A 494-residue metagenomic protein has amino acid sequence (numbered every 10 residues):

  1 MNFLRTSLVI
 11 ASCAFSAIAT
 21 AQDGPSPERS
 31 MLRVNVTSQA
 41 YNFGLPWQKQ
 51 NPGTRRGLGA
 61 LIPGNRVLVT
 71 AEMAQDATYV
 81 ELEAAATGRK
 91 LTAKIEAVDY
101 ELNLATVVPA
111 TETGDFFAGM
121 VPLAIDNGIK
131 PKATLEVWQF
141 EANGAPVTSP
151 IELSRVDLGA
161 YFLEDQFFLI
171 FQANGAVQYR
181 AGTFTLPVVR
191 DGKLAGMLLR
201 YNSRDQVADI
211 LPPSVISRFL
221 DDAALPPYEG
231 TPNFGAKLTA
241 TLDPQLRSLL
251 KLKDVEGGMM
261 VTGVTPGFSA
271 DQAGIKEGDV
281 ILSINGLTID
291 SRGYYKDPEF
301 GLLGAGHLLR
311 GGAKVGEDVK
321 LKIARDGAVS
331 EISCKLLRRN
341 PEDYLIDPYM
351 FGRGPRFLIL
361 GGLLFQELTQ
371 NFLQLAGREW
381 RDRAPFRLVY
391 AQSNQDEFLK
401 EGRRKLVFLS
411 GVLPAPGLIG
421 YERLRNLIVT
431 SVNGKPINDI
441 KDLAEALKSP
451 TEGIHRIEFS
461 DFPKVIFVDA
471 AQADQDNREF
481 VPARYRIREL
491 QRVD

Functional and structural regions predicted by a protein language model:
D23, F116-I170, Y179, Y201-D209 (+2 more regions): Flexible, gly/ser-rich surface segments that form the specificity/activation loops bordering the active-site cleft
G24-S26, V34, L194-K253, Y294 (+8 more regions): C-terminal cap/linker of serine protease catalytic domains
S30-V36, N42, A110-V121, V147-Q206 (+4 more regions): Active-site region of chymotrypsin-like
Y41-T70, K90-T92, T148, T183-L186: A conserved glycine-rich beta-strand in the N-terminal activation segment of trypsin-fold
F43-Q50, V98-L102, V156-F171, P226-E229 (+2 more regions): Gly/Ser-enriched beta-turn/beta-hairpin loop segments
Q50, V177-P187, T239-S283, L287-D290 (+2 more regions): PDZ/PDZ-like domain segments forming the peptide/carboxylate-binding groove, activating on the N-terminal beta-strands
P63-V147, V177-Q178, S203, E331: Conserved active-site neighborhood of the chymotrypsin/trypsin-like protease fold
M73-D76, Q272, S283-K322, S431-S460: PDZ domains, with a preference for the canonical peptide-binding region formed by the helix
